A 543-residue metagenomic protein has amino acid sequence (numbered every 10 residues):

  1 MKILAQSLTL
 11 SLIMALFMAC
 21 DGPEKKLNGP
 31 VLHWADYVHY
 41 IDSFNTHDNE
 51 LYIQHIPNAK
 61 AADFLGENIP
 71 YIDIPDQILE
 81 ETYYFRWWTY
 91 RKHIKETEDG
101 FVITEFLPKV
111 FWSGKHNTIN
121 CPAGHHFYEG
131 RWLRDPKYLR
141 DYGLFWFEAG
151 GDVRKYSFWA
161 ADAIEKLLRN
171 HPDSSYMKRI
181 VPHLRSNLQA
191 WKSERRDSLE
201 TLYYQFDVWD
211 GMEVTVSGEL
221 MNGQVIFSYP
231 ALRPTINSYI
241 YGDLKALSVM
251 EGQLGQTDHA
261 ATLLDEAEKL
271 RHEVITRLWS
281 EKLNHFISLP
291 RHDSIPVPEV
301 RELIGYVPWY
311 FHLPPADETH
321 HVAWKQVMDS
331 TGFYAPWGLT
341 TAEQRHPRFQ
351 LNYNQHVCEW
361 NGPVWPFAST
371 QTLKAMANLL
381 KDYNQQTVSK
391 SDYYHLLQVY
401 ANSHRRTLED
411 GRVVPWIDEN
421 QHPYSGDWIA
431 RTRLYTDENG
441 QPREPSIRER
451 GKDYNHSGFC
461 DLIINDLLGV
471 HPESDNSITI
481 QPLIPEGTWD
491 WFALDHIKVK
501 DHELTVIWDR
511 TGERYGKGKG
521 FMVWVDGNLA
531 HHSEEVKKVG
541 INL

Functional and structural regions predicted by a protein language model:
M1-T9: Bacterial N-terminal signal peptides that target proteins for export
L16-A19: C-terminal motif of bacterial Sec signal peptides marking the signal peptidase cleavage site
P23-G114, S175-Y176, R185-K192, E251-Q253 (+4 more regions): Acidic/polar, glycine-enriched structural segments that form the non-catalytic walls/loops of the carbohydrate-binding
P30-Y40, H116-N222, R233-Y241, E302 (+3 more regions): Aromatic-rich carbohydrate-recognition surfaces in CAZymes
I72-Y83, I94-D99, G130-L144, G150 (+6 more regions): Structural helix-adjacent loops and short alpha-helical linkers that scaffold large soluble proteins
Q77-N117, R131-F147, S193-L232, H272-V364 (+2 more regions): Extended glycan-interaction surfaces of carbohydrate-active proteins
A160, I164, L254-S288, H320-H502: Non-catalytic carbohydrate-binding regions of carbohydrate-active enzymes
Y435-T436, E473, P482, T488-L543: Long, domain-scale non-catalytic interaction/scaffolding regions in large secretory-pathway and trafficking proteins
